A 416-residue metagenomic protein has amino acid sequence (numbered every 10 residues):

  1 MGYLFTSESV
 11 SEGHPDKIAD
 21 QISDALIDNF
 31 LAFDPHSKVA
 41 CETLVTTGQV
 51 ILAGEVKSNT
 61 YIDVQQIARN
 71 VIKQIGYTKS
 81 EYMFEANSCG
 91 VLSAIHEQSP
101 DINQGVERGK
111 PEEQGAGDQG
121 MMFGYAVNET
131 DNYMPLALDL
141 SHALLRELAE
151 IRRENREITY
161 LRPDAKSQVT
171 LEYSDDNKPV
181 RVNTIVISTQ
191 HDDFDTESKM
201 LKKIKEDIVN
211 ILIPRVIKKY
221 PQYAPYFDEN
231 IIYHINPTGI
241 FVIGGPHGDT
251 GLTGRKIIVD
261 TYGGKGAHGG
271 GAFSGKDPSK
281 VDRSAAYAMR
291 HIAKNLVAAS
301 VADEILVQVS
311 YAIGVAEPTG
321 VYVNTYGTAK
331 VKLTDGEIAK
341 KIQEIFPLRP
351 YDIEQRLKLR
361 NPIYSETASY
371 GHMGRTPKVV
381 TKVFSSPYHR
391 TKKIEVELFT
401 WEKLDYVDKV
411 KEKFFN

Functional and structural regions predicted by a protein language model:
M1-A40, N155, V407, K413: N-terminal, positively charged regions that mediate nucleic acid binding
T6, G48, Q66, K73-I243 (+3 more regions): Glycine-rich, mobile lid/loop segments that gate access to catalytic sites or pores
E8-V10, H14-A19, Q114-T130, V242-G266 (+2 more regions): Conserved phosphate/anionic-ligand binding catalytic regions in large, soluble enzymes, centered on
E12-L31, E129-L148, K276-S300: Alpha-helical support elements that line or immediately flank enzyme active sites and cofactor-binding pockets
V39-S58, I313-E317: Short, charge-patterned binding micro-sites
A40, I51, L92, M122 (+10 more regions): Structured core elements
T46, A302-E304, Y311-N416: Internal helix-turn-beta structural module
T196-L296: Glycine-rich anion/phosphate-binding loop at the beta-strand->alpha-helix junction
